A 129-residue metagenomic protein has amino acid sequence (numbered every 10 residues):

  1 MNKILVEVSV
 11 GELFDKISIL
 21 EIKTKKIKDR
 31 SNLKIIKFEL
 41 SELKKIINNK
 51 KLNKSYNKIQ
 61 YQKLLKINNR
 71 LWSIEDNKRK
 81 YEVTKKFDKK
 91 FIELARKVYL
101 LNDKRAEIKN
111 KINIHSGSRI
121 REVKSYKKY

Functional and structural regions predicted by a protein language model:
M1-Y129: Extended, charge-rich alpha-helical interface modules
